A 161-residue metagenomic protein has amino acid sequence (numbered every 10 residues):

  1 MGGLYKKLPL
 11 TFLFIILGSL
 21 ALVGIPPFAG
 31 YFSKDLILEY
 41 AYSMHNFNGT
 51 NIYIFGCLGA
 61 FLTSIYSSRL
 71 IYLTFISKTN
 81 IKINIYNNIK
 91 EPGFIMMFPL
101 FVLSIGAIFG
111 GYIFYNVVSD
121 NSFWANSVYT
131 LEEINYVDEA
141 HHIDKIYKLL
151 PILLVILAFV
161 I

Functional and structural regions predicted by a protein language model:
G3-L13, F32-A60, I81-I161: Membrane-interface segments at transmembrane helix junctions and kinks in multi-pass inner-membrane proteins
G18-P27: Transmembrane alpha-helix interface/packing and boundary motifs in multi-pass membrane proteins, characterized by
A21, G59-L62: Residue-level hotspots within pore-lining transmembrane alpha-helices of multi-pass secondary transporters
K34-D35, S64-S68: Alpha-helical transmembrane segments of polytopic integral membrane proteins, especially the permease/helical cores
L70-T74: Membrane-spanning helices that line or support transport/gating and their immediate boundary helices in channels
